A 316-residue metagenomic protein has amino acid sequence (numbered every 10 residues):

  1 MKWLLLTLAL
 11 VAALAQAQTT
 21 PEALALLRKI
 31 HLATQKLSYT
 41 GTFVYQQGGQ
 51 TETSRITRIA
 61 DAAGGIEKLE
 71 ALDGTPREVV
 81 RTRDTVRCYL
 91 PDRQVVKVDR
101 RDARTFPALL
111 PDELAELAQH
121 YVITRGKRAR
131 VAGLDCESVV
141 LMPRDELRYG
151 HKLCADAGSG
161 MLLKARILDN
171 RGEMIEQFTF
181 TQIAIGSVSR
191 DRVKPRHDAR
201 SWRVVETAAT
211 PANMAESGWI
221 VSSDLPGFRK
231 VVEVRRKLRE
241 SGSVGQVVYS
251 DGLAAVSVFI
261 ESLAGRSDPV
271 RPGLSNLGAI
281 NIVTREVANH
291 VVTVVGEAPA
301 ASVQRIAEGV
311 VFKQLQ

Functional and structural regions predicted by a protein language model:
M1-L4: Positively charged n-region of N-terminal signal peptides that target proteins for export
L8-A17: Hydrophobic h-region of N-terminal signal peptides that target proteins for export in Gram-negative bacteria
Q18-Q94, Q119-L168: N-terminal mature ectodomain segment of secretory-pathway/periplasmic proteins
C88-L109: Acidic/charged, solvent-exposed loop-and-adjacent secondary-structure segments enriched in E/D, K/R, S/T, and G/P
P111-L168, W202-V247: Extended beta-strand-rich segments in extracellular/periplasmic secretory proteins, especially within noncatalytic
S159-M161, L168, G172-D191, T293-Q316: Surface-exposed amphipathic alpha-helical segments
G186-N213, Q316: Short, gly/Ser/Thr-rich active-site loops of penicillin-recognizing serine hydrolases
S201-A288, A300-R305: Short, solvent-exposed recognition patches
